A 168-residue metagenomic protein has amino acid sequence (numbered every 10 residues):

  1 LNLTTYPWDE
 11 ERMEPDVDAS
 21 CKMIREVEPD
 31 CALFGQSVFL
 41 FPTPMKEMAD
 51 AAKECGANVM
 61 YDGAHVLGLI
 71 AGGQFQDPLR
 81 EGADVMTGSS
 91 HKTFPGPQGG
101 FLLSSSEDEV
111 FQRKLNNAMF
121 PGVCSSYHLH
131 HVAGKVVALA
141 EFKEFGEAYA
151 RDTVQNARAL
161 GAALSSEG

Functional and structural regions predicted by a protein language model:
L1-G168: Conserved PLP-enzyme active-site core in the AAT-like
